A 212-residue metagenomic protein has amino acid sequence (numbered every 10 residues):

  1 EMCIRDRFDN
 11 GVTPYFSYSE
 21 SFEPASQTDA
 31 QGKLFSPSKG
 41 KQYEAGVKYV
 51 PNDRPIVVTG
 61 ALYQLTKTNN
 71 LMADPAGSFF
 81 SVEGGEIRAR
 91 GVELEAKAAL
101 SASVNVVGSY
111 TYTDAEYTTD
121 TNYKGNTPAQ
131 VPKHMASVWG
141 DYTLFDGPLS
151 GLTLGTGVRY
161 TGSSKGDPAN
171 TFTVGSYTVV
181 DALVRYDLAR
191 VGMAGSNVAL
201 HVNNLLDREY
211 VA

Functional and structural regions predicted by a protein language model:
M2-I4: Short, small-residue-biased leader/transition segments that mark boundaries at the very start of proteins
N10-P14, D53-V58, S103-V106, G147-L152 (+1 more regions): Repeated loop/turn-to-beta-strand initiation elements of outer-membrane beta-barrel proteins
P14-S19, P37-A99, T111, A115-Y117: Membrane-embedded beta-barrel scaffold of Gram-negative outer-membrane proteins
Y18-P24, P51, L62-T68, R90 (+5 more regions): Transmembrane beta-strands of outer-membrane beta-barrel pores
A25-K33, N70-F79, T113, Y117-G125 (+2 more regions): Outer-membrane beta-barrel translocator domains and adjoining extracellular loop/strand segments of Gram-negative
Y43-E44, A129-A212: Conserved C-terminal beta-signal and adjacent last beta-strands/turns of outer-membrane beta-barrel proteins
Q64, E83-D167: Gram-negative outer-membrane beta-barrel transporters
